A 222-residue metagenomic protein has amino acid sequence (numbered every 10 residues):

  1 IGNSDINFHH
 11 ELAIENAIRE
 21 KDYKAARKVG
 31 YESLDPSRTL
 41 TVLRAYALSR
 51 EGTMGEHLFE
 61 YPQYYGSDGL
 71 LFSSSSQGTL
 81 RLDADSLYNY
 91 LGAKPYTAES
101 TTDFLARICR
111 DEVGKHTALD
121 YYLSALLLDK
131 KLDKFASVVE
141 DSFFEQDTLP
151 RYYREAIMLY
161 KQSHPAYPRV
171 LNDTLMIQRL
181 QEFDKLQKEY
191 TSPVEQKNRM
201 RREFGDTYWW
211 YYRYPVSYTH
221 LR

Functional and structural regions predicted by a protein language model:
I1-N3, P165, T174: Hydrophobic/aromatic interaction determinants used to assemble and anchor large protein complexes
G2-S137: Soluble catalytic regions of membrane-associated enzymes that act on cell-envelope and secretory-pathway components
A26, E140-E145: Charged, low-complexity surface segments at secondary-structure and domain boundaries
F143-S163: An exposed acidic His-Trp-rich patch
L149, R169-L180: Intrinsic-disorder-associated interaction segments
E155, S163, Q178-E182, K188 (+2 more regions): Long, compositionally biased charged/polar accessory segments in the mid-to-C-terminal portions of proteins
T219-R222: Conserved small/polar residues in nucleotide/adenosyl-binding loops
